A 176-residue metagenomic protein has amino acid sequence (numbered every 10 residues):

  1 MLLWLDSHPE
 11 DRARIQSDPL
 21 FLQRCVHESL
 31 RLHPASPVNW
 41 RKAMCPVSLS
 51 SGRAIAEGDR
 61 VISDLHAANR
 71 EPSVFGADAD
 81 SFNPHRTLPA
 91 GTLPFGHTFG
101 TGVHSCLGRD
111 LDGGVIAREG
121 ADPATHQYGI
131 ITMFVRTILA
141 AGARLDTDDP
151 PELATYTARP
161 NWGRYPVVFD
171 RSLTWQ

Functional and structural regions predicted by a protein language model:
M1-I15, I131: Central I-helix of cytochrome P450 enzymes
M1-L3, P34, A43, R60 (+2 more regions): Histidine- and/or cysteine-centered catalytic micro-motif in compact active-site loops
A13-I15, V38, G58, E71-F75 (+2 more regions): Extended hydrophobic-aromatic, low-complexity segments
R14-R53: Conserved cytochrome P450 K-helix E-x-x-R motif and the immediately C-terminal K′/meander segment
D64-G91, F99: Conserved cytochrome P450 K-helix/beta-meander segment immediately N-terminal to the heme-binding cysteine loop
F99-G100, G142-T147, L153, T157-Q176: Long, compositionally biased intrinsically disordered regions
L111-Y156: Cytochrome P450 heme-binding "Cys pocket" and the immediately downstream C-terminal segment
